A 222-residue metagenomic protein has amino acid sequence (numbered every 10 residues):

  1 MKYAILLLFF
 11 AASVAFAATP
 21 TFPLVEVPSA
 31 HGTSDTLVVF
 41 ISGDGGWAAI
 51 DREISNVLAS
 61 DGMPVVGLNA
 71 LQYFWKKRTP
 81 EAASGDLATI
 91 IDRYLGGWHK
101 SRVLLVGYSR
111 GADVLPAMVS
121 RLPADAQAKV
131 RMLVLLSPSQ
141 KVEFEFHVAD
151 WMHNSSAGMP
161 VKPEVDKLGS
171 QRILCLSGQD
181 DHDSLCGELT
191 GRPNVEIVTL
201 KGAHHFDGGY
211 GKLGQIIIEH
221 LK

Functional and structural regions predicted by a protein language model:
T19-P28, T36-L37: A short loop-to-beta-strand scaffold at the N-terminal edge of the catalytic core in hydrolase folds
P28, E143-P193: The feature captures the conserved acid-bearing segment of alpha/beta-hydrolase catalytic domains
A30-M63, N69-A70: Short, surface-exposed "cap/lid" segments of acyl-processing enzymes
K77-W98, P116-A117: Alpha/beta-hydrolase active-site loop
V106-L115: Gly/Ala-rich beta-loop-alpha elbow adjacent to hydrolase catalytic centers
M118-V130: Conserved hydrolase catalytic core segment
M132-F144: Active-site nucleophile loop of the alpha/beta-hydrolase fold
V195-K222: C-terminal catalytic histidine-bearing segment of alpha/beta-hydrolase fold enzymes
